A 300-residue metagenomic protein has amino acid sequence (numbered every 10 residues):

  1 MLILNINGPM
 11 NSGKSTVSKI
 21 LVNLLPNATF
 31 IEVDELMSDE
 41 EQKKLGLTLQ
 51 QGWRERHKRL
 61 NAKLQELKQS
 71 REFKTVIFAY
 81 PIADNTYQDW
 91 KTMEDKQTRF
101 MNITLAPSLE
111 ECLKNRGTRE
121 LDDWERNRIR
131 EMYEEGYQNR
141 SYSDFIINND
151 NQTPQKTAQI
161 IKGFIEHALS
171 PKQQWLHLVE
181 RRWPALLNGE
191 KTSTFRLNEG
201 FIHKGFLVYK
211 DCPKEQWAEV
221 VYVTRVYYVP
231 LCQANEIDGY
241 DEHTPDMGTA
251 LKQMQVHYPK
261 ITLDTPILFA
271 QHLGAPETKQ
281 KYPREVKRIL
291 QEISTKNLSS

Functional and structural regions predicted by a protein language model:
P9: P-loop (Walker A) phosphate-binding loop of NTP-binding proteins
S12: ATP-binding Walker
S15: Walker A/P-loop
K19-A62: Conserved substrate/cofactor phosphate-moiety recognition/catalytic segment in nucleotide-dependent phosphotransferases
R54-Q97, N198-F201: Glycine-rich phosphate-binding loop used to anchor ATP phosphates in small-molecule kinases, encompassing both
K96-R116: Conserved phosphate-donor/acceptor-positioning beta-strand/loop module used by diverse small-molecule
T118-I160: Small-molecule kinase domains that catalyze NTP-dependent phosphoryl transfer to phosphate-bearing small molecules
K172-T295: Structured alpha/beta reader/binder surfaces that contact nucleic acids or chromatin modification marks
